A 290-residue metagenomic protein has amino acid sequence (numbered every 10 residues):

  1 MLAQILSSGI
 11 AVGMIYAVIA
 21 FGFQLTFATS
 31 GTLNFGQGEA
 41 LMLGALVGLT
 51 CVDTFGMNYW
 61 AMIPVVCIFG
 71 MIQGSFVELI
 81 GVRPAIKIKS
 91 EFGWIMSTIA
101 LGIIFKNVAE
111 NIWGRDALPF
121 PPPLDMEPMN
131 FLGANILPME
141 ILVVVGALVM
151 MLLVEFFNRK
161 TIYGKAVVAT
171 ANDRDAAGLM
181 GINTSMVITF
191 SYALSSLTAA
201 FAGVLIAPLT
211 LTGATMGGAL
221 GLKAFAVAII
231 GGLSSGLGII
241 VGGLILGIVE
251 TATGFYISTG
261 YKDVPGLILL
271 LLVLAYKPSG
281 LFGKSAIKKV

Functional and structural regions predicted by a protein language model:
M1-I19, V47, N58-M62, I88-F92 (+3 more regions): Membrane-interfacial amphipathic/re-entrant helices at transmembrane-helix boundaries
M1-V12, F157-N158, I162, I188-G231 (+1 more regions): Inter-helical junctions in multi-pass inner-membrane proteins, predominant in energy-converting antiporter-like
S7, T29-F76: Membrane-embedded helix boundary and interhelical linker motif in transport proteins
L25-A45, Y59, I88-G93, Y163-A166 (+6 more regions): Short, non-helical or kinked segments that cap or interrupt transmembrane helices
N34, I245-V290: C-terminal transmembrane helix and the adjacent membrane-cytosol boundary/short C-terminal tail of inner/organellar
M57-L101, V108, V241-L246, K277-P278: Alpha-helical transmembrane segments within multi-pass membrane transporters and channels
P84-A85, K89-K160, V187, A252 (+4 more regions): Transmembrane helix-bundle core of multi-pass membrane transporters and related energy-transducing complexes
N135-G213, G236-G242: Helix-loop-helix "hairpin" substructures at the membrane interface of multi-pass membrane proteins
